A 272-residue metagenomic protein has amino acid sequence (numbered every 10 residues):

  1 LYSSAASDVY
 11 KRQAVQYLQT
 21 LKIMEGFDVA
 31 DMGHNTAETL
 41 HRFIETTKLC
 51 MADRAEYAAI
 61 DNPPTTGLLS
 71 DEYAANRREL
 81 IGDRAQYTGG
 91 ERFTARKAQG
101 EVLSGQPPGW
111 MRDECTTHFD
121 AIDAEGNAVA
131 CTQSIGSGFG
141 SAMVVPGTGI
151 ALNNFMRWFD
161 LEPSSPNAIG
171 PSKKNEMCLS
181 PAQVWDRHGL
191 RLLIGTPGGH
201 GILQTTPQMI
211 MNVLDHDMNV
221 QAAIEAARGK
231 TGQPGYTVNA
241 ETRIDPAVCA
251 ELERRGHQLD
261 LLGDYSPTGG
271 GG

Functional and structural regions predicted by a protein language model:
L1-A6, Y10: Single conserved hydrophobic/aromatic residue that forms the stacking wall/gate of nucleotide- or nucleobase-binding
K11, P108-R112, G170-E176, G263-P267: Short Gly/Pro-enriched turn/cap motifs at secondary-structure boundaries
V15, V184-G201: Extended C-terminal regions of large enzymes
K22-E25, T196-M218: Alpha-helical support elements that line or immediately flank enzyme active sites and cofactor-binding pockets
G26-S134, T148, G263: Internal maturation/activation junctions in enzymes
E125, K173, T206, D215-P267: Extended C-terminal subregions enriched in glycine
N127-L192, H216, V220: Active-site rim segments in enzyme catalytic domains, especially the processed small/beta chain of N-terminal
